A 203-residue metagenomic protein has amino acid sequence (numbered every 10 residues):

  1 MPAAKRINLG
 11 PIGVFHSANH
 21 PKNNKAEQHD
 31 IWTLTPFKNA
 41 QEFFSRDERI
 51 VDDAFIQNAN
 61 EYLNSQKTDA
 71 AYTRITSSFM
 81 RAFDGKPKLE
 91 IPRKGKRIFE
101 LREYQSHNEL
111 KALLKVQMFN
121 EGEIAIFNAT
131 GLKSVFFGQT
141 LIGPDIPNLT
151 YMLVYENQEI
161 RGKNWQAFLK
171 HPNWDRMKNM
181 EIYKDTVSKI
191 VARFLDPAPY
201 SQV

Functional and structural regions predicted by a protein language model:
M1-W174, Y183-V203: Short S/T/G/P-rich N-terminal loop/turn motif that feeds into the first structured element of a domain
